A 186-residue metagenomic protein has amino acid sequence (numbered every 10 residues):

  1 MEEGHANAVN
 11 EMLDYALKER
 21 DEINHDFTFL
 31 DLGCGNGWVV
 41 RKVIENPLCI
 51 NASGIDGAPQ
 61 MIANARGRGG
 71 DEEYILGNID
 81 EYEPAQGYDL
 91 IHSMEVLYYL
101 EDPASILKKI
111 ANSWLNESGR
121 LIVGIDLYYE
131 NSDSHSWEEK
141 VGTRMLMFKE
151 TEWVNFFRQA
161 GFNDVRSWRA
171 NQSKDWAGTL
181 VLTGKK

Functional and structural regions predicted by a protein language model:
E3-H25: Conserved alpha-helix/loop element of class I SAM-dependent methyltransferases that forms part of the SAM/SAH-binding
L30-E81: Class I SAM-dependent methyltransferase SAM/SAH-binding core
H92: A conserved beta-strand element that flanks and buttresses the S-adenosyl-L-methionine
A104-E117: A short glycine-rich, Lys/Arg-flanked "PGG" loop and its adjoining helix->strand segment in the class I
S118-D126: Conserved beta-strand signature within the Rossmann-like core of class I S-adenosyl-L-methionine
D126-M145: Short, glycine-/aromatic-enriched active-site segment of Class I SAM-dependent methyltransferases
M145-A160: Short alpha-helix
F162-S173: Conserved S-adenosyl-L-methionine
